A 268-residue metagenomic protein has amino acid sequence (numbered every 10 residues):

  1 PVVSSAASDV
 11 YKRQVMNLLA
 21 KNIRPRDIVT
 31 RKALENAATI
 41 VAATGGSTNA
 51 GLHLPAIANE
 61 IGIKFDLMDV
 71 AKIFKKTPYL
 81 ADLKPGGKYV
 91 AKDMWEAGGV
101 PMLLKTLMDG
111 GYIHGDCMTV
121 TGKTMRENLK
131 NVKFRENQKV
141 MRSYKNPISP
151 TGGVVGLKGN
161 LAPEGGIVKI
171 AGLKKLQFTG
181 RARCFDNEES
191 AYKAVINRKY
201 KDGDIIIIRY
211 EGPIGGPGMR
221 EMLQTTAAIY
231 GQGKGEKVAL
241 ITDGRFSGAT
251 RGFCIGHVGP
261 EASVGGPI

Functional and structural regions predicted by a protein language model:
P1-A7, Y11: Single conserved hydrophobic/aromatic residue that forms the stacking wall/gate of nucleotide- or nucleobase-binding
Q14-P25, A43, Y79, A194-N197 (+1 more regions): Conserved helix-loop functional segments at active or binding sites
V15-R31, K72-K76, F134-R135: A short, flexible low-complexity segment enriched in Lys/Arg and Gly/Pro that occurs in N-terminal basic tails
I23-A42, T77-K88, G203: Short, hydrophobic/aliphatic alpha-helical segments
E35, G51-L52, L223: A generic alpha-helix surface/boundary motif
L52-I63: Alpha-helical support elements that line or immediately flank enzyme active sites and cofactor-binding pockets
D66-I268: Feature captures the catalytic cores and cofactor-binding loops of soluble hydro-lyases/lyases that act on carboxylate
